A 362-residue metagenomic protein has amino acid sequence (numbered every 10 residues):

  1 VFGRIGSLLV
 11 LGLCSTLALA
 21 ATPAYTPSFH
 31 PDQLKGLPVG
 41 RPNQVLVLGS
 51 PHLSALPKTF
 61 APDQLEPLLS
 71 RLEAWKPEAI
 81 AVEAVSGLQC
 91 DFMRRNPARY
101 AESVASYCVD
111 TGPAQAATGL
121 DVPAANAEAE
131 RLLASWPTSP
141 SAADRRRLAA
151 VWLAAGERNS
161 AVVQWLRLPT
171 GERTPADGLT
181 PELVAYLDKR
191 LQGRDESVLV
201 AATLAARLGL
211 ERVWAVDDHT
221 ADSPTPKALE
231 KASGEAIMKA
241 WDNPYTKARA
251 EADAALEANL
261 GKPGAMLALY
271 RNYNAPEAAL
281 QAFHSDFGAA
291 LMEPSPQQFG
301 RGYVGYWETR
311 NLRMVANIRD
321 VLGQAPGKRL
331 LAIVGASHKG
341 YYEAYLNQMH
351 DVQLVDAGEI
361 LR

Functional and structural regions predicted by a protein language model:
S7-T16: Bacterial N-terminal signal peptides
T22-V45: N- or domain-start disorder-to-order transition segments that initiate the globular core
P42-L56, G178-Y186, Q297-R301: Acidic/histidine-rich, surface-exposed loop or edge segments in extracytoplasmic proteins
D63-R71, A79, G87-P97: Membrane-embedded segments
K76-V82: Proline-aspartate-enriched helix->loop->beta-strand connector
V104-T170, K247-G288: Low-complexity, serine/threonine/proline-enriched polar segments
L166-S295: Extended, H/D-rich, highly charged conserved domains that either
A265-R362: A cross-kingdom marker for long, charged
